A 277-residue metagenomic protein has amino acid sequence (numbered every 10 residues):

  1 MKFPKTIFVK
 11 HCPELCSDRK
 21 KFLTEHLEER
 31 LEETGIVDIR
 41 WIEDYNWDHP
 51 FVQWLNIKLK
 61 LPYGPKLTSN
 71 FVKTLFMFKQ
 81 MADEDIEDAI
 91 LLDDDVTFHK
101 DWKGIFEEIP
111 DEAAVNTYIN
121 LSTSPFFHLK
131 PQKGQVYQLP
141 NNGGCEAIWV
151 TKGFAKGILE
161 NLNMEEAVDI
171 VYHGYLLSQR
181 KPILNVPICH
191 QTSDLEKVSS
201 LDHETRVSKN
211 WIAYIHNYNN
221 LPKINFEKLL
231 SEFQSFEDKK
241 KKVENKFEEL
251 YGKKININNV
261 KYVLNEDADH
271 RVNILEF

Functional and structural regions predicted by a protein language model:
M1-L92, V96-F277: An acidic/histidine-cluster motif and surrounding catalytic segment that typifies divalent-metal-assisted enzyme active
